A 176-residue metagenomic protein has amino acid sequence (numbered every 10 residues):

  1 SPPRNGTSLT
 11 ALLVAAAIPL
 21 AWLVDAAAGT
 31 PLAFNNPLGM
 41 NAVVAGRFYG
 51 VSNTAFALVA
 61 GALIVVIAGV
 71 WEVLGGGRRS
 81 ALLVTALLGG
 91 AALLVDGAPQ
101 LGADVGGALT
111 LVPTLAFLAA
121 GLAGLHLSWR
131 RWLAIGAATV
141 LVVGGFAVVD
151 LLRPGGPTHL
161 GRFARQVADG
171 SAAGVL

Functional and structural regions predicted by a protein language model:
S1, A92-L111: Membrane-water interface signatures at transmembrane helix termini and the short loops that connect adjacent helices
S1, G50-W71, L111-L127: Hydrophobic cores of alpha-helical transmembrane segments in multi-pass inner/ER membrane proteins, independent
P3-L12, R78-L82, G124-A137: Membrane-interfacial entry segments at the cytosolic side of transmembrane helices
L9-L32, G39, A134, T139-V175: Aromatic-rich transmembrane-lumenal/periplasmic boundary elements in polytopic membrane proteins
L9-P19, P37-N41, L58-V65, V84-A91 (+2 more regions): Mid-membrane cores of alpha-helical transmembrane segments in multi-pass membrane proteins, especially transporters
G39-A60, G97-Q100, A164-L176: Short aromatic-rich membrane-water interface segments that cap or initiate transmembrane helices in multi-pass membrane
I64-G97, G121-L127, F146-R153: Functional cores that coordinate and move charged inorganic groups
L88-G90, G107-G145: Hydrophobic alpha-helical segments of polytopic membrane proteins
